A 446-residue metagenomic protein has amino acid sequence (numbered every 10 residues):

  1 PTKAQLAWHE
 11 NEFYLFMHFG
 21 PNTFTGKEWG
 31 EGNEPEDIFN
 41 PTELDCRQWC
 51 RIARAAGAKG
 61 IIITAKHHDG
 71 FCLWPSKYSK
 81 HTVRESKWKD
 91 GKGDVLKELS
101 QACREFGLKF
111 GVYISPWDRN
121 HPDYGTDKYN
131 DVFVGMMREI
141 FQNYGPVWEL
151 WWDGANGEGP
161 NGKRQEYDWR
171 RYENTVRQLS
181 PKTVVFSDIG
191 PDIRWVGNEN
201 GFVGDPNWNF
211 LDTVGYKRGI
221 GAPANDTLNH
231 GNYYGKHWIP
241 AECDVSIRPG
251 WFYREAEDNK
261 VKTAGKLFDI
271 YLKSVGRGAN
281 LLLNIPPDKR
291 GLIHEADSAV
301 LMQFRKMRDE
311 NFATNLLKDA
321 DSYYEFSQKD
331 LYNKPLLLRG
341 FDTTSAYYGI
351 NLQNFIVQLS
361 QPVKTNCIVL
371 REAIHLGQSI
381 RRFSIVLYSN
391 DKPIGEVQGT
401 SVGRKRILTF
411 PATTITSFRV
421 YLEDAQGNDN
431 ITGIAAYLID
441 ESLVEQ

Functional and structural regions predicted by a protein language model:
P1-S379, F383-F410, Y421-N430, L438-D440 (+1 more regions): Mature catalytic domains of secreted/periplasmic carbohydrate-active enzymes
